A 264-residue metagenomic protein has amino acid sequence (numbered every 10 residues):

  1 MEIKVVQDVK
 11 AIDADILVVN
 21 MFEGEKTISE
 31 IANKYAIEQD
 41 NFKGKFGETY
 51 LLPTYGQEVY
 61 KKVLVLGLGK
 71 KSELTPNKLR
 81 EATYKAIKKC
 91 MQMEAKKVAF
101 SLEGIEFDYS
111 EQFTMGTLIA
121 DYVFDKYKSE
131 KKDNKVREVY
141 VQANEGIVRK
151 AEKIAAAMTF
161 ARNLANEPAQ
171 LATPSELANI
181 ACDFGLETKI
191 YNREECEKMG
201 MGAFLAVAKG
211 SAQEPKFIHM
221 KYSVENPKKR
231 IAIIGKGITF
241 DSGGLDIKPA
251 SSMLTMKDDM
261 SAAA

Functional and structural regions predicted by a protein language model:
M1-G237: Short amphipathic alpha-helical segment within the helicase RecA-like ATPase core that mediates nucleic-acid
A181, I231-I233, D246-A264: Alpha-helical metal-binding/catalytic segments enriched in His/Glu/Asp
